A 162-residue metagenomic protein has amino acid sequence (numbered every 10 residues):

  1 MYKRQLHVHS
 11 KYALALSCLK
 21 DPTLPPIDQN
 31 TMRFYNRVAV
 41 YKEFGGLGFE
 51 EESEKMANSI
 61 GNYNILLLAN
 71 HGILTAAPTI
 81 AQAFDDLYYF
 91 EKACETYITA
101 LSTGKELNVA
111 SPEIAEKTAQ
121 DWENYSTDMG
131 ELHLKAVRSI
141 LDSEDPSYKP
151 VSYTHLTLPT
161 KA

Functional and structural regions predicted by a protein language model:
M1-Y2, T154-T160: Conserved small/polar residues in nucleotide/adenosyl-binding loops
K3, Q29, Y35-V38, G61-N64 (+1 more regions): Short coil/turn connectors at secondary-structure junctions
K3-L19, A69-G72: Histidine-centered catalytic micro-motifs
H7, R33, A39, L67 (+2 more regions): Conserved beta-strand segments that form the floor/walls of ligand-binding pockets within enzyme and binding domains
K11-E52: Class I SAM-dependent methyltransferase SAM-binding "motif I" and its flanking Rossmann-like core
M56: Anionic-ligand binding region
N64-A69, I73-L156: A conserved C-terminal secondary-structure "cap"
